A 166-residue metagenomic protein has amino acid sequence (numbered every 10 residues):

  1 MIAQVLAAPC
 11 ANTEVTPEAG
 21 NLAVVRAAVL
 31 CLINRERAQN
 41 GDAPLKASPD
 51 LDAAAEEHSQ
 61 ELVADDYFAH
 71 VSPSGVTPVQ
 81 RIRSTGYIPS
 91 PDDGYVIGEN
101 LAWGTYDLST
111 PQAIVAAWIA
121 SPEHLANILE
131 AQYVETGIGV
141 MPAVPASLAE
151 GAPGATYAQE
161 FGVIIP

Functional and structural regions predicted by a protein language model:
I2-P17, N21-Y87, A131-M141: Short, well-ordered surface patches within globular domains
P78-I165: A well-ordered secondary-structure block
